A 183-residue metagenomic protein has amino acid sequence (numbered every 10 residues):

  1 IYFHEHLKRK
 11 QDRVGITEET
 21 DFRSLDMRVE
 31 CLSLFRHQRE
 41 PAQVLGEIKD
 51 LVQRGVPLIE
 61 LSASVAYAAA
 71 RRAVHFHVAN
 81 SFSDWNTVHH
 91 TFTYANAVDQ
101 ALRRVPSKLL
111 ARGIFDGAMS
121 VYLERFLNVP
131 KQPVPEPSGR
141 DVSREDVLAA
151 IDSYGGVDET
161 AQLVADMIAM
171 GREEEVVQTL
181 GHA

Functional and structural regions predicted by a protein language model:
I1-A183: Mature, well-folded catalytic/scaffold domains that follow N-terminal targeting or propeptide regions
